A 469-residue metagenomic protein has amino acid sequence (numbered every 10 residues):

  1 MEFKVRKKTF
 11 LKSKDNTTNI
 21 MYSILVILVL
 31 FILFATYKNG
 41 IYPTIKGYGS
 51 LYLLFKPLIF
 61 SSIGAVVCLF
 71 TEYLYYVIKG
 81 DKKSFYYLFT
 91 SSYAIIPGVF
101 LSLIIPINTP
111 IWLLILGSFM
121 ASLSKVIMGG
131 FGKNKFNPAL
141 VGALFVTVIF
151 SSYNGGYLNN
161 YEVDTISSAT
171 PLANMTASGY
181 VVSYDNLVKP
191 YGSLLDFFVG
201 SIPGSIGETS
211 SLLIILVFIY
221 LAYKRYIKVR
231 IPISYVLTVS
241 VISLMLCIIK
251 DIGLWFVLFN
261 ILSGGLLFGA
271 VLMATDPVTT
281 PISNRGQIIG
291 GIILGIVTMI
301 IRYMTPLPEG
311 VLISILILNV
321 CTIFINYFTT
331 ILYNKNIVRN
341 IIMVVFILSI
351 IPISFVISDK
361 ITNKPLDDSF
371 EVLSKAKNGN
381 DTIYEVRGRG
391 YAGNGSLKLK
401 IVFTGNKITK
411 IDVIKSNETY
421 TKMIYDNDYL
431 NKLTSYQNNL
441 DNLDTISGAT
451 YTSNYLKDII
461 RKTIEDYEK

Functional and structural regions predicted by a protein language model:
M1-L69, Y73-V77: N-terminal signal-anchor module of multipass membrane proteins
V5-L11, C68-K83, S122-K133, L216-R225 (+2 more regions): C-terminal ends of transmembrane helices
L51-V66, N108-L116, F197-S211, G253-L266 (+1 more regions): Structural signature of hydrophobic alpha-helical transmembrane segments
F89, Y93-P171: Membrane-interface helix-loop-helix junctions at boundaries between adjacent transmembrane segments
K133-I215: Long hydrophobic alpha-helical segments that form multi-pass transmembrane helix bundles in integral membrane proteins
K135-A139, L258-G264, Q287, P306-L316 (+1 more regions): Loop-to-transmembrane alpha-helix initiation sites
N336-K360: Internal/C-terminal transmembrane anchor helices
A376-K469: Active-site- and interface-proximal helix/loop "cap" or "latch" segments in soluble metabolic and energy-transducing
